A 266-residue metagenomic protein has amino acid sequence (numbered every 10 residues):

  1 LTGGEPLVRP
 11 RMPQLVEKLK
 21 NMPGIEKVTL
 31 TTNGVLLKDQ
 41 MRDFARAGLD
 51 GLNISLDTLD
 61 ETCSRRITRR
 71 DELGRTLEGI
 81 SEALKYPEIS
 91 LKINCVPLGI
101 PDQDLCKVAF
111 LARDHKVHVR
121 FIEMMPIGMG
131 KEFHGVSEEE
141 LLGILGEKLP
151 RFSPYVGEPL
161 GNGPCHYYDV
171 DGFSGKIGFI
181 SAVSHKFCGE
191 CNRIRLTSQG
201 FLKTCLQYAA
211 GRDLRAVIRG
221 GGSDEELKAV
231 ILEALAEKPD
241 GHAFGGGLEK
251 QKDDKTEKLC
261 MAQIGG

Functional and structural regions predicted by a protein language model:
L1, E5, R9-I122: Radical SAM/AdoMet-radical enzyme domain recognition
D114, M124-I127, K131-G266: Auxiliary Fe-S-binding modules of radical SAM enzymes
